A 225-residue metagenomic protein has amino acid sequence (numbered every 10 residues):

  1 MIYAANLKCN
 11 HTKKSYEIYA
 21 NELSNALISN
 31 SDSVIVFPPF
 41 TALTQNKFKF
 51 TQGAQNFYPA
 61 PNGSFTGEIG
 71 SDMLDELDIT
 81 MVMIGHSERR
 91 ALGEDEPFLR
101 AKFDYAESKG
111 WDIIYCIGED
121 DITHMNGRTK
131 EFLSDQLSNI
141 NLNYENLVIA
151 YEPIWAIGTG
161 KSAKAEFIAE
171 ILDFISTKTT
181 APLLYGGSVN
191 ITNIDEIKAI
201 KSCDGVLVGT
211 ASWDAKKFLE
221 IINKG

Functional and structural regions predicted by a protein language model:
M1-G225: Active-site loop-to-helix "anion-binding N-cap" substructures in soluble metabolic enzymes
